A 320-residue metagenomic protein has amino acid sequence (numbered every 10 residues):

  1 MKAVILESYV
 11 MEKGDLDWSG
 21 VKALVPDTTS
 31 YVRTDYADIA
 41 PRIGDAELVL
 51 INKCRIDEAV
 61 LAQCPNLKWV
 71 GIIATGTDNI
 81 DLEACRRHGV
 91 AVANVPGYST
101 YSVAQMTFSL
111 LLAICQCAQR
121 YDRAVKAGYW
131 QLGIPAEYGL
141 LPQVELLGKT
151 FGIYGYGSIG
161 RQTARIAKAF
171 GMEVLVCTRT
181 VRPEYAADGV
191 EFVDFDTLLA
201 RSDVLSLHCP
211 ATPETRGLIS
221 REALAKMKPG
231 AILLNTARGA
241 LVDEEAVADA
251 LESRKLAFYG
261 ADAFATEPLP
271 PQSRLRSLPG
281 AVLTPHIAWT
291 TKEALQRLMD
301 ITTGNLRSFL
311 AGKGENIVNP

Functional and structural regions predicted by a protein language model:
M1-A46, L175: N-terminal glycine-/charge-rich "phosphate-binding" loop or analogous flexible N-terminal tail
V32, I73-A74, V90-Y101, T178 (+1 more regions): Short beta->alpha connector loops at strand-helix junctions that form conserved, small/polar/Pro-enriched
E58-L61, R179-R274: Rossmann-like adenosine-cofactor binding region
H88, P96-T150, E184: Phosphate-binding beta-alpha-beta segment of Rossmann-like dinucleotide-binding domains, i.e., the NAD(P)
Y156-G157: Glycine-rich Rossmann-fold phosphate-binding loop(s) that bind the pyrophosphate of adenine dinucleotide cofactors
G160-R161: N-terminal Rossmann-fold NAD(P) dinucleotide-binding loop
R297-L298, T303-P320: NAD(P)-dependent dehydrogenase/reductase Rossmann-like domain
